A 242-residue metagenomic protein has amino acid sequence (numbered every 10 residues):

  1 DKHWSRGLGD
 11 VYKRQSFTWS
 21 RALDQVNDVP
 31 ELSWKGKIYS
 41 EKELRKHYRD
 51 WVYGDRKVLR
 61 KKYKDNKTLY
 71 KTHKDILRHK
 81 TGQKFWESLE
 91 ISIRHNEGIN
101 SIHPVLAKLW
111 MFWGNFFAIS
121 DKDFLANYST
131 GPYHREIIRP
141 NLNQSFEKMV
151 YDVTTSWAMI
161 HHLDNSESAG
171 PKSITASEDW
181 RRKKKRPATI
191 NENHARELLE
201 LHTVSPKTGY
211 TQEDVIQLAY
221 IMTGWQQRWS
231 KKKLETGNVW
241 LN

Functional and structural regions predicted by a protein language model:
D1, E97, M111, N115 (+2 more regions): Short, hydrophobic/amphipathic alpha-helical patches that form generic packing surfaces within helical domains
K2-Y12: Single conserved hydrophobic/aromatic residue that forms the stacking wall/gate of nucleotide- or nucleobase-binding
L8-G9, W110, F146, I216: A generic alpha-helix preference that emphasizes hydrophobic side chains
D10-N141, S166: N-terminal accessory alpha/beta regions
R60, K64, Y70-I76, I91-R94 (+1 more regions): Active-site substrate-binding loop specific to GH73 endo-beta-N-acetylglucosaminidase modules in bacterial autolysins
